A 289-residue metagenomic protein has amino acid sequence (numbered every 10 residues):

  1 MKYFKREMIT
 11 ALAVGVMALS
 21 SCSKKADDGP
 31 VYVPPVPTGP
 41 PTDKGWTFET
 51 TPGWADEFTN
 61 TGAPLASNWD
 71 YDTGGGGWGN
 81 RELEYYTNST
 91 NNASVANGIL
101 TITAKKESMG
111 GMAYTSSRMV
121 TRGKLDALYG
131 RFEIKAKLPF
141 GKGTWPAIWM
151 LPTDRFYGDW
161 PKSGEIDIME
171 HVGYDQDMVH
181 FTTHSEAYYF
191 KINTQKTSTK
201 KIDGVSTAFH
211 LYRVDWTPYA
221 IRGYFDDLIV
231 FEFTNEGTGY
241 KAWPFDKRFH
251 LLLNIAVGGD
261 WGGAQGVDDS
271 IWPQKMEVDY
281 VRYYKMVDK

Functional and structural regions predicted by a protein language model:
M1-A11: Bacterial N-terminal signal peptides that target proteins for export
A18-S21: C-terminal motif of bacterial Sec signal peptides marking the signal peptidase cleavage site
S23-K289: GH16 jelly-roll
